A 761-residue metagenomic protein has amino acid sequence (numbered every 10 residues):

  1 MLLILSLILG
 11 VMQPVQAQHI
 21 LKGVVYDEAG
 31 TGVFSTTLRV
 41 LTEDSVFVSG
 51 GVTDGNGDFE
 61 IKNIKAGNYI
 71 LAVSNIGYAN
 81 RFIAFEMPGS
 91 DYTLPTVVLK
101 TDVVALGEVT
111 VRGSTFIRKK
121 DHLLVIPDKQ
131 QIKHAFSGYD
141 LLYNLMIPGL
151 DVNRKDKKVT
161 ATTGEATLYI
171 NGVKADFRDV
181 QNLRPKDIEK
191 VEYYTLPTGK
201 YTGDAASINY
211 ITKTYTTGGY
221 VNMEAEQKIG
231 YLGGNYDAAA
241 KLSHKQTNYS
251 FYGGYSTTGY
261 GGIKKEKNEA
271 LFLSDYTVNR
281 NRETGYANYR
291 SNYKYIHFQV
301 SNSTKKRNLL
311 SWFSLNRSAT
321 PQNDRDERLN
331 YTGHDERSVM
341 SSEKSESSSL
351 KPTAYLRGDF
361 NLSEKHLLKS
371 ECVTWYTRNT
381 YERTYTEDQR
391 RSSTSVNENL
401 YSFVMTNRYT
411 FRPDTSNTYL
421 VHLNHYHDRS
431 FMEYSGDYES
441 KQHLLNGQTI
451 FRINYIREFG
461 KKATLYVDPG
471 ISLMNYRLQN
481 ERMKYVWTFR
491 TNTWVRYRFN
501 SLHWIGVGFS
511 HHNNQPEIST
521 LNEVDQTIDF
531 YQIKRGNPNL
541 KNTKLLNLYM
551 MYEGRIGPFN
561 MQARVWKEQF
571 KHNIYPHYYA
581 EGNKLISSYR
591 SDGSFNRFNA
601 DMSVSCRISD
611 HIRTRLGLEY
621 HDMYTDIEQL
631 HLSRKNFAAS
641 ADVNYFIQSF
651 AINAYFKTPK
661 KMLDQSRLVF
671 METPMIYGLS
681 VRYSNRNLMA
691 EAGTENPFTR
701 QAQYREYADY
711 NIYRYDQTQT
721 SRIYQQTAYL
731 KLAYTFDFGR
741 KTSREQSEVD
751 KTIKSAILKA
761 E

Functional and structural regions predicted by a protein language model:
K22-F34: Structural motif
G30, N56-D58, K62, A72 (+19 more regions): Membrane-proximal, glycine/serine-rich, low-complexity loop/turn segments characteristic of large bacterial
D44-D58: Short, acidic Ser/Thr/Gly-rich low-complexity loop/linker segments typical of extracellular and cell-surface proteins
N182-L183, I229-L232, N288-N292, K344-L350 (+9 more regions): Replace "Gram-negative outer membrane beta-barrel proteins" with "bacterial and organellar outer membrane beta-barrel
G203-A225, S318, R325-E327, E371-E382 (+6 more regions): Surface-exposed extracellular loop regions of Gram-negative outer-membrane beta-barrel proteins
G253, G262-T277, Q322-S338, A354 (+12 more regions): Outer-membrane beta-barrel translocator domains and adjoining extracellular loop/strand segments of Gram-negative
E346, R390-V467, R477-N480, R496-N500 (+3 more regions): Outer-membrane beta-barrel transmembrane domain signature of Gram-negative proteins, especially the mid-to-C-terminal
S402-V404, L444, Q448-I450, N537 (+4 more regions): Outer membrane beta-barrel strand-and-loop segments of large Gram-negative receptors, especially TonB-dependent
